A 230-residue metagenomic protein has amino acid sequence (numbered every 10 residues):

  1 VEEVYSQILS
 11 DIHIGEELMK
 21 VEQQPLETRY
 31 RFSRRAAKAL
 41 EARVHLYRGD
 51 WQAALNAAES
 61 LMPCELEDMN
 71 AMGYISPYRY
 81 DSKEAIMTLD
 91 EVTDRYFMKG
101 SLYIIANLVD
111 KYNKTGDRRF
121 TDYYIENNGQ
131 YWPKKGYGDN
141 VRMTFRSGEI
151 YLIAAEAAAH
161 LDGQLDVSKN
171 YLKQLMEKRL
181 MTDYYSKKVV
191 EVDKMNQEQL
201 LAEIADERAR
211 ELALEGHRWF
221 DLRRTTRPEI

Functional and structural regions predicted by a protein language model:
V1-K99, Y112-I230: Acidic/polar-rich alpha-helix caps and helix-coil junctions
L102-V109: Active-site PLP attachment segment
